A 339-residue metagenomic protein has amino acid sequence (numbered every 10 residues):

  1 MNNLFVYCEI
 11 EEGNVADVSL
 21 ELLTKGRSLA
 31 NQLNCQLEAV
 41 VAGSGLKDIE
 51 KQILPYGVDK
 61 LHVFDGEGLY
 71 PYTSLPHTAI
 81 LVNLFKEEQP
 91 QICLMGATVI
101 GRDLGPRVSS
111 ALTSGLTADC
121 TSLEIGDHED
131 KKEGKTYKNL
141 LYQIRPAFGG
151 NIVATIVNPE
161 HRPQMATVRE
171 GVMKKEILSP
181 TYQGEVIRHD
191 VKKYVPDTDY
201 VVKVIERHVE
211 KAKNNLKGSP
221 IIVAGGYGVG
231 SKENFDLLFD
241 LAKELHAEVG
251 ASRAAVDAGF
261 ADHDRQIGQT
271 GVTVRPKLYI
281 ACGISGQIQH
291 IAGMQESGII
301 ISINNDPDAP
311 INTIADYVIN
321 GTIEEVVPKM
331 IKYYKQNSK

Functional and structural regions predicted by a protein language model:
M1-K339: N-terminal glycine-rich FAD/FM-binding segment characteristic of electron-transfer flavoproteins
